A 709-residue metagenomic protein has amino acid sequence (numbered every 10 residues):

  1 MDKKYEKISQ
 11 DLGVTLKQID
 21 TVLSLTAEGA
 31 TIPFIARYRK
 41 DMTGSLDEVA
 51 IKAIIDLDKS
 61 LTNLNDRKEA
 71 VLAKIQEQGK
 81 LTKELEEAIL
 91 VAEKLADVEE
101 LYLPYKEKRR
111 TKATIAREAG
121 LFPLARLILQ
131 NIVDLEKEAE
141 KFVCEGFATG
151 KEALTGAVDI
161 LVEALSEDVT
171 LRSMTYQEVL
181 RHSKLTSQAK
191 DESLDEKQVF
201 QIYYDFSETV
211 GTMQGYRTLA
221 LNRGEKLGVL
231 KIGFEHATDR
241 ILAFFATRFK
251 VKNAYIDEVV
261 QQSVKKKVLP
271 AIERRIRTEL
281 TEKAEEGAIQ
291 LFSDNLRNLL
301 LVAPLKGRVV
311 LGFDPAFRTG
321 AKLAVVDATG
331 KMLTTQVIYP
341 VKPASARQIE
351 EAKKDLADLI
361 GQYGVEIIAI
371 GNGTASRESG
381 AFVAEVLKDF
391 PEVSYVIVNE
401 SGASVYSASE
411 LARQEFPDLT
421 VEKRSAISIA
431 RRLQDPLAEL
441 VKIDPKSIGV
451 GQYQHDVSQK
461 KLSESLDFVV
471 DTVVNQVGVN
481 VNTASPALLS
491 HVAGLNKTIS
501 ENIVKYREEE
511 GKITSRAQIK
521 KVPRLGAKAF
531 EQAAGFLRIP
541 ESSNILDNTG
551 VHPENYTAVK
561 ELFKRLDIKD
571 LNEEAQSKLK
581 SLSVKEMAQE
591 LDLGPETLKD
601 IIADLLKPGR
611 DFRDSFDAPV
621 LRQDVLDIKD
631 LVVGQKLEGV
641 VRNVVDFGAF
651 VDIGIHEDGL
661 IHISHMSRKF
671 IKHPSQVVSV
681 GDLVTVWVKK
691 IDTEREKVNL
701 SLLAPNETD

Functional and structural regions predicted by a protein language model:
I19, I338-P343, I367, A408-V421 (+6 more regions): Short beta-alpha connecting loops at secondary-structure transitions that line or flank enzyme active sites
S24-A27, P104, I115-E118, A220-G224 (+15 more regions): Replace "in large, NTP-powered and nucleic-acid-processing enzymes" with "in large, NTP-powered factors and other
T31, T43, D47-A148, Q476-S615 (+3 more regions): Accessory alpha-helical DNA-binding modules that contact the DNA backbone or grooves
A50-A53, S60, L64-G312, A316-D418 (+1 more regions): Duplex nucleic acid-engaging cores and interfaces of nucleic-acid transaction enzymes
D97, V396, G402, S407-V477 (+1 more regions): Long, charge-rich intrinsically disordered scaffolds of nucleic-acid metabolism proteins
E138-G150, F206, G228, F245-V264 (+4 more regions): Low-complexity, acidic/Ser/Thr- and charged residue-rich accessory regions of DNA metabolism proteins
Q177-K184, F313-F317, G373-E378, V398-V405 (+5 more regions): A glycine-rich phosphate-binding loop feature that marks nucleotide/adenosyl-phosphate handling sites
I276-S293, S447-G478, E586-V633: Long, charged amphipathic helices and adjacent flexible linkers at domain junctions
